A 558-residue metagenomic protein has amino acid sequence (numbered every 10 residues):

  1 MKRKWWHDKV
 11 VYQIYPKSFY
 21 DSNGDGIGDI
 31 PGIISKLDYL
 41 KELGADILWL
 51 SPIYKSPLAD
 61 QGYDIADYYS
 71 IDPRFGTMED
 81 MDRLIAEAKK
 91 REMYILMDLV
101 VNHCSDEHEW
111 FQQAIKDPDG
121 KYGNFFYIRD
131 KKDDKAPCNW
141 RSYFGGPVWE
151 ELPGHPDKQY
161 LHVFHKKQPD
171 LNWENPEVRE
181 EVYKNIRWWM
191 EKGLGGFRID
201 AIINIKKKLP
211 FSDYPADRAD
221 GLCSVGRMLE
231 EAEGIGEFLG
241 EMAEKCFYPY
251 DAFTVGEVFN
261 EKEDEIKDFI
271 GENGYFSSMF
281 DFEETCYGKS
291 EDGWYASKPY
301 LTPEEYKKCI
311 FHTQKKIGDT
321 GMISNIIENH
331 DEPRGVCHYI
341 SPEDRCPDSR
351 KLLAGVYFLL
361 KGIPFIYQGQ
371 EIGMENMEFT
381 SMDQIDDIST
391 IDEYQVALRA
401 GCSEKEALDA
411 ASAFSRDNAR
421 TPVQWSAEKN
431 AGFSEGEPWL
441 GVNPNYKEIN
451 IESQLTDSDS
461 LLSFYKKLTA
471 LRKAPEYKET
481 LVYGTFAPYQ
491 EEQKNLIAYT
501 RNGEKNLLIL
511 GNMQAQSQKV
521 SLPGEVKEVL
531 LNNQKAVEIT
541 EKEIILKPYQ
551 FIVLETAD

Functional and structural regions predicted by a protein language model:
K2-R187, E191, N204-K262, F269-G271 (+1 more regions): Acidic/aromatic-lined carbohydrate-recognition and catalytic surfaces of CAZymes acting on diverse glycans
W6-H7, Y214-A219, R227, E237-P249 (+10 more regions): Loop/helix patches that line or flank the sugar-binding groove of alpha-linked glycan CAZymes
L48, F197-I199: Hydrophobic residues within beta-strands of alpha/beta enzymes
S56-D60, H103-W110, I205-L209, K262-I266 (+5 more regions): Short catalytic/ligand-binding loop motif for oxyanion handling, primarily in non-cytosolic enzymes, centered on
S517-Q534: Beta-strand-rich binding/interaction modules
T540-D558: C-terminal beta-strand-rich structural cap/linker in extracellular carbohydrate-active enzymes
